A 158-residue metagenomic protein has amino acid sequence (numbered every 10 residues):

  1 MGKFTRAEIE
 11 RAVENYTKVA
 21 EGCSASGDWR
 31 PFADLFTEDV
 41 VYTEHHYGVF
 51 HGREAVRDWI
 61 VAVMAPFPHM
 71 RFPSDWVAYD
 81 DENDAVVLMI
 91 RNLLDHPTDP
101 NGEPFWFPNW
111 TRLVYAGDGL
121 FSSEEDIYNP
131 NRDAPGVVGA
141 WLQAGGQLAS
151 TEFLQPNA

Functional and structural regions predicted by a protein language model:
M1-E38, F153-A158: Short, low-complexity N-terminal intrinsically disordered segments enriched in polar/charged residues
R6, W29-V86: A solvent-exposed, acidic/Ser-Thr-rich amphipathic alpha-helical stretch
V41, E103, G119-L120: Residue-level signal for well-ordered, solvent-exposed loop/turn and beta-edge residues enriched in charged/polar side
R71-P73, P104-T111: Short, surface-exposed coil-to-beta transition loops
Y79-V86, V114-S122: A short, structured loop/turn motif at beta-sheet edges
M89-H96: Generic short beta-strand segments
E125-A158: Low-complexity, intrinsically disordered terminal/linker segments enriched in charged and Gly/Pro repeats
